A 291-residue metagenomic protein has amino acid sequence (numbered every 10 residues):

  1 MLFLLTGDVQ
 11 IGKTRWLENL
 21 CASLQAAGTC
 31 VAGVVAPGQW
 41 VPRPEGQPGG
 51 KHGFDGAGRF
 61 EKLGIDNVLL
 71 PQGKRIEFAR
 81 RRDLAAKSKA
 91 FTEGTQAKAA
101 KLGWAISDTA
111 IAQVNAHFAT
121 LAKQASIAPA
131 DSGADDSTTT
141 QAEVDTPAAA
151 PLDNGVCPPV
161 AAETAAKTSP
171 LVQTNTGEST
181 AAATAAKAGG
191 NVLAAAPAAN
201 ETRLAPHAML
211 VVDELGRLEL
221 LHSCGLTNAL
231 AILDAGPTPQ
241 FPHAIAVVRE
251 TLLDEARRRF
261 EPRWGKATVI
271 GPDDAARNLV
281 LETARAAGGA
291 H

Functional and structural regions predicted by a protein language model:
L5: Hydrophobic anchor at the beta1->P-loop junction of P-loop NTPases
V9: The conserved Walker
G12: Conserved glycine(s) of the Walker
W16: Hydrophobic positions on the alpha1 helix immediately C-terminal to the Walker A/P-loop
C21-A97: N-terminal phosphate/diphosphate-binding loop that engages ATP/GTP or pyrophosphate donors across diverse enzyme folds
P42-A57, A119-A208, P237-P239: Intrinsically disordered, low-complexity terminal tails and inter-domain linkers enriched for S/T/G/P/D/E
E93-P129, E201-L210, L215, L221: Phosphate-binding/switch loop-helix module in NTP-utilizing enzymes
G216-H291: Replace "adjacent to P-loop NTPase cores in ATP/GTP-dependent enzymes" with "adjacent to NTP-binding cores
